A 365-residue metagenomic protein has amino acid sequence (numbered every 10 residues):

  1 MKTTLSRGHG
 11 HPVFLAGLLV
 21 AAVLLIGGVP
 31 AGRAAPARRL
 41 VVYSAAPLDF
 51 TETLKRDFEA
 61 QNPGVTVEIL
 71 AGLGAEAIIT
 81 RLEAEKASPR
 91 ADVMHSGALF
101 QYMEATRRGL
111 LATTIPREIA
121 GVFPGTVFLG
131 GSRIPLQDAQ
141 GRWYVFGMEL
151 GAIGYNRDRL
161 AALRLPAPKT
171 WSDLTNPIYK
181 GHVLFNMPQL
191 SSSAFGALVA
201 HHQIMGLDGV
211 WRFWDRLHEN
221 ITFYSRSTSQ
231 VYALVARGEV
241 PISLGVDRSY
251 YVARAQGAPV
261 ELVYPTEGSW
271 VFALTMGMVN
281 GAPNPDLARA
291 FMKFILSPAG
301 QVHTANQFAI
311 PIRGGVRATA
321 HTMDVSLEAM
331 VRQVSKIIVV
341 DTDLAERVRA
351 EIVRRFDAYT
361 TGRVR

Functional and structural regions predicted by a protein language model:
A35-E104, Y232: Early extracytoplasmic/lumenal segment of secretory-pathway proteins
P89-M94, L111-I153, S172, H182: A structural signal for short loop-to-beta-strand junctions that line the ligand-binding cleft of periplasmic/secreted
Y102-L110, Q137-P166, L198-V199, A273-G277: Periplasmic solute-binding protein
A105-T113, G131-R133, D138-Q140, V252-Y264: Ligand-binding "clamshell"
A112-V122, S172, A258-W270, V279-A282: Short beta-strand->loop
M187-P265: Ligand-binding pocket segment of bilobal, Venus flytrap-like solute-binding proteins
V279-I337: Mature extracytoplasmic/periplasmic domains
K336-R365: Conserved C-terminal helix/tail region of periplasmic/extracytoplasmic solute-binding proteins
